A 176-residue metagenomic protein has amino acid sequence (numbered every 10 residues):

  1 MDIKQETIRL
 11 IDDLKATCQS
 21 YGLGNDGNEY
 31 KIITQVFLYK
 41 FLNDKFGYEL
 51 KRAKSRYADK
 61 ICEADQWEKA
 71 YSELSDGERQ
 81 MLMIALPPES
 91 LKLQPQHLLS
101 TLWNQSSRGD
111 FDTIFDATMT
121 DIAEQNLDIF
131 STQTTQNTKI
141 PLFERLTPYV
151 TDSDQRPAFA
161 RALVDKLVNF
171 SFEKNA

Functional and structural regions predicted by a protein language model:
M1-A176: Non-catalytic, mostly N-terminal accessory regions of nucleic-acid modification and defense proteins
